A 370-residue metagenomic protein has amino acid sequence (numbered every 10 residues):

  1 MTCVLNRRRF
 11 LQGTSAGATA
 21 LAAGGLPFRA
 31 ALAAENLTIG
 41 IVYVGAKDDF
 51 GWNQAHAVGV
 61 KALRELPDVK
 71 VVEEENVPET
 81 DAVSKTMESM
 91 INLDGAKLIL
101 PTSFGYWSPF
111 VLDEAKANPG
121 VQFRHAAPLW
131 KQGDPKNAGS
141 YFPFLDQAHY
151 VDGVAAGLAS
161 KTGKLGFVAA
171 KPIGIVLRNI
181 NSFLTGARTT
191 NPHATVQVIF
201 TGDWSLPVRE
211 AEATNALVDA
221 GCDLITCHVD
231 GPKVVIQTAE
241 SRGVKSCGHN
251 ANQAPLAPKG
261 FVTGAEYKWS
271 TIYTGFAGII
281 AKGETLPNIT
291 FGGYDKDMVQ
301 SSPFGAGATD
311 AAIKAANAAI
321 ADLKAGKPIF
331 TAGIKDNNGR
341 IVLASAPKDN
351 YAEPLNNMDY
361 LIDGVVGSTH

Functional and structural regions predicted by a protein language model:
M1-T2, D359: Low-complexity, intrinsically disordered short peptide segments enriched in small/polar/basic residues
T2-P27: N-terminal secretory signal peptides and thylakoid transit peptides that target proteins across membranes
C3, L26-I41: C-terminal segment of N-terminal export signals and the immediately downstream linker at the start of the mature
A18-G25, A33, F261-G264: A signal for specific C-terminal beta-sheet/loop modules enriched in small/flexible residues with GP/PG/PP motifs
A34-H370: A residue-level marker of the well-folded mature domains of exported/periplasmic proteins
